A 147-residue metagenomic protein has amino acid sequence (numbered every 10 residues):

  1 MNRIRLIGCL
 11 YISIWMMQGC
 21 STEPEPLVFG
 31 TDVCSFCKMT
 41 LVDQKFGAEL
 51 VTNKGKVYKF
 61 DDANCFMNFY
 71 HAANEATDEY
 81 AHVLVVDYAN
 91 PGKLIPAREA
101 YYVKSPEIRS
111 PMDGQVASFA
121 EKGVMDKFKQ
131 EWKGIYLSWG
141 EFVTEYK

Functional and structural regions predicted by a protein language model:
M1-G8: Bacterial N-terminal signal peptides that target proteins for export
M16-G19: C-terminal motif of bacterial Sec signal peptides marking the signal peptidase cleavage site
S21-E23: Bacterial signal peptide processing site
G30: Short metal-coordination and nucleic-acid-contact micro-motifs, chiefly zinc-binding Cys/His arrays
V33: The −1 position to Zn-ligating cysteines in a subset of zinc-ribbon hairpins
F36-E75: Post-signal-peptide N-terminal segment of Sec-exported extracytoplasmic proteins
K59-A97, Y102: Mature extracytoplasmic domains of secretory-pathway proteins
A120-K147: C-terminal partner/receptor-binding element of secreted or periplasmic proteins
